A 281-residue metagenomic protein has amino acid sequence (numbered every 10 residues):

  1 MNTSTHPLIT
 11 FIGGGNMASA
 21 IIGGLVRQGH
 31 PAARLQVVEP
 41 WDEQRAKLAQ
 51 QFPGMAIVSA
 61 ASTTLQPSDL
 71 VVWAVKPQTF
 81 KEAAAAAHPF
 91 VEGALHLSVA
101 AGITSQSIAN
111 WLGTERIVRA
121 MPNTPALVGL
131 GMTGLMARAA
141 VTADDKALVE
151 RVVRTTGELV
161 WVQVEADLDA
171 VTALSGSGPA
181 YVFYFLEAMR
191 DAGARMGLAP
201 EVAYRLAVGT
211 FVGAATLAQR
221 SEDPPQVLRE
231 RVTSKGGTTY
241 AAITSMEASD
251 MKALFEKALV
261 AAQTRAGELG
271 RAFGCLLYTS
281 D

Functional and structural regions predicted by a protein language model:
M1-S59, A194-R195: NAD(P)+-binding Rossmann beta1-loop-alpha1 motif at the extreme N-terminus of oxidoreductases
A32-L35, G93-A94, R116, E201: Short acidic capping loops at alpha-helix termini that bridge into adjacent secondary structure
D42, F52, A61-L135: Rossmann-like NAD(P)(H) cofactor-binding subdomain of soluble oxidoreductases
S107, W111-R116, M132-A170, F183-R220: Internal alpha-helical scaffold of NAD(P)-dependent oxidoreductase catalytic cores
D167-A173, P225-E230: Short pre-catalytic strand/loop immediately N-terminal to key active-site residues, enriched for Gly-Thr
F185-G274: Interdomain hinge/lid region at the active-site interface of Rossmann-like NAD(P)-dependent oxidoreductases
Y278-D281: Conserved small/polar residues in nucleotide/adenosyl-binding loops
